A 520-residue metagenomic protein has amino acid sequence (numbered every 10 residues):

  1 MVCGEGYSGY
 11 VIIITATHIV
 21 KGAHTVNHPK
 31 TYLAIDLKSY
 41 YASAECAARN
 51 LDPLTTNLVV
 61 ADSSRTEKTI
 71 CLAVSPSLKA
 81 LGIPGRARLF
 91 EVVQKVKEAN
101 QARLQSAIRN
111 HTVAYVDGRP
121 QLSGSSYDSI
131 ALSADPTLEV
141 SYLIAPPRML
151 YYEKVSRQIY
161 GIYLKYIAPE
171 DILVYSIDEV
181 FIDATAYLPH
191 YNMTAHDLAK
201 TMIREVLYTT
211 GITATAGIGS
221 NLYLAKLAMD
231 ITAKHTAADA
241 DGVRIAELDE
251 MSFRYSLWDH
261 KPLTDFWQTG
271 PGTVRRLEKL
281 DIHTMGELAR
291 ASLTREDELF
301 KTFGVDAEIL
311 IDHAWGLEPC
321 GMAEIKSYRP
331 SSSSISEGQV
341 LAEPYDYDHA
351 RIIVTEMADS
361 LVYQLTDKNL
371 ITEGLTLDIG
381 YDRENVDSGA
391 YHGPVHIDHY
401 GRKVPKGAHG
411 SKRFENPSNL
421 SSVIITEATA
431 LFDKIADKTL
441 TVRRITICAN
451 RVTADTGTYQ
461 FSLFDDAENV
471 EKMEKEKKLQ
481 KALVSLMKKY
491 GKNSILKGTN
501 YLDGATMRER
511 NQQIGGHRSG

Functional and structural regions predicted by a protein language model:
V2-D312, P319-M322, V470-G520: Gly/Gly-Pro- and Ser/Thr-rich, intrinsically disordered tail segments characteristic of DNA damage-repair and tolerance
A34, D265, T273-T441: DNA-contacting surface of Y-family translesion DNA polymerases
K38-Y40, S64-K68, Y381-V386, V452-D455: Short, charged/polar surface micro-motifs in flexible loops or helix N-caps
A44, K403-G520: Acidic, metal-coordinating catalytic segment for phosphate/diphosphate chemistry, firing primarily on the Nudix
T56, A214, E373-L375, I445 (+1 more regions): Change "...and in nucleic-acid phosphodiester-cleaving endonucleases..." to "...and in nucleic-acid processing enzymes
S106-R109, I371-E373, A390-G393, Q460-F461 (+1 more regions): Composition- and surface-driven signal marking solvent-exposed, interaction-prone regions in large proteins
S220-Y223, H313-W315, I371-R383, T441-T453 (+1 more regions): A glycine-rich phosphate-binding loop feature that marks nucleotide/adenosyl-phosphate handling sites
L227-A228, D387-A390, T458: Short, well-ordered secondary-structure micro-motifs
